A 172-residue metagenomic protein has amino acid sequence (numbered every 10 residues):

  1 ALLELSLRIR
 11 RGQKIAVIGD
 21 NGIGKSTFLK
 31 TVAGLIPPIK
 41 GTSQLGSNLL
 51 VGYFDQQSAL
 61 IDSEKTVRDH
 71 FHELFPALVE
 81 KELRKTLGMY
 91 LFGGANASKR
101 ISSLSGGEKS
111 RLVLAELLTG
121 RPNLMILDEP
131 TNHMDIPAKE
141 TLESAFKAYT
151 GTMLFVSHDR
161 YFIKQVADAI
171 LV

Functional and structural regions predicted by a protein language model:
A1-V172: ABC ATP-binding cassette signature C-motif
